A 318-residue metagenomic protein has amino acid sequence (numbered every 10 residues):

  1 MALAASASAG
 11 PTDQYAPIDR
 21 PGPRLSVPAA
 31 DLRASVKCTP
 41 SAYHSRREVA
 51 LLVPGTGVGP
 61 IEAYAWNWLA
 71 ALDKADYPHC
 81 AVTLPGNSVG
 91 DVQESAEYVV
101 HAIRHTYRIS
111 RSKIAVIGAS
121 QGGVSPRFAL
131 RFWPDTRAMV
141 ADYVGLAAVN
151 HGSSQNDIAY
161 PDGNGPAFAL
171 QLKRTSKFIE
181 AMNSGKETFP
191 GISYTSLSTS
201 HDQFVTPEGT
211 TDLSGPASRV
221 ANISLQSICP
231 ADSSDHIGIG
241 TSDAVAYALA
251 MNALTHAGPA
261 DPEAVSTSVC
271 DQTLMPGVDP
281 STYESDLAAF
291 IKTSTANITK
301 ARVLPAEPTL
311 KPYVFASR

Functional and structural regions predicted by a protein language model:
M1-A9: Secretory targeting and sorting signals
P11-A29, A34-K113, S281-P312: Active-site catalytic motif of lipid deacylating hydrolases and related acyltransferases
A42-R46, D73-K74, R108-S110, D135-M139 (+2 more regions): Extracellular/periplasmic catalytic domains that process cell-envelope and extracellular macromolecules
V53-T56, Y77, V82-N87, G118-Q121 (+4 more regions): Active-site-proximal beta-strand/loop segments in catalytic clefts of secreted hydrolases
P54, Q93-T188: Serine-dependent carboxylesterase/thioesterase catalytic core of lipase-like alpha/beta-hydrolase/SGNH enzymes
I61-Y64, Q155-I158, P207: Short, solvent-exposed loop/turn and secondary-structure capping segments
T83-G86, S112-V116, P259-S268: Surface-exposed patches in mature extracellular/periplasmic domains of secreted proteins
P190-R318: C-terminal catalytic-base region of ester-bond hydrolases, centering on the histidine of the charge-relay
